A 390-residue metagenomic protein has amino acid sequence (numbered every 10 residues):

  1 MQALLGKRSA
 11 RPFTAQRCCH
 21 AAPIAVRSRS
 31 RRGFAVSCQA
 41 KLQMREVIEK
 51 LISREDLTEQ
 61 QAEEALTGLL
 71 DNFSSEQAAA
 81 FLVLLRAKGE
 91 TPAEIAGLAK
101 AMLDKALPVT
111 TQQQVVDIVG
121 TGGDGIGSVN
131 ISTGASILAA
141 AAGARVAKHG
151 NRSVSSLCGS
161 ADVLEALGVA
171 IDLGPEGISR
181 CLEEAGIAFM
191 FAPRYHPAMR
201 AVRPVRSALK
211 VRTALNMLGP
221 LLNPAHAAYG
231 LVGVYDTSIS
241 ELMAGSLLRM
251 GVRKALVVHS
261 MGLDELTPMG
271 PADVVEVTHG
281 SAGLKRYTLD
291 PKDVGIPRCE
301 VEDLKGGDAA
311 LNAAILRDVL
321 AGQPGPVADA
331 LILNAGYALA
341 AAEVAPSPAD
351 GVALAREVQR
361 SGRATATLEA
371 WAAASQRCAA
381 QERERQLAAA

Functional and structural regions predicted by a protein language model:
M1-V26: N-terminal chloroplast transit peptides
R32-M44: N-terminal plastid-targeting presequences
A40-Q43, E49-A96, L103-T111, A330: N-terminal glycine-rich anion-binding loops that anchor highly charged ligand groups
K50, K100, D104-L107, S128 (+3 more regions): Glycine-rich anion-binding loops and their surrounding alpha/beta cores
V83, T133-A141, N334-A338: Contiguous, well-ordered alpha-helical segments that form the cores/surfaces of helical PPI scaffolds
G89-G150: Active-site cofactor/substrate anionic-group-binding motifs, chiefly glycine- and Lys/Arg-rich phosphate-binding loops
D124-I137, H149, V154-C158, M199 (+2 more regions): Short glycine/serine/threonine-rich phosphate/pyrophosphate-binding segments that cradle anionic phosphate groups
S153-A170: Active-site-proximal loop->helix
